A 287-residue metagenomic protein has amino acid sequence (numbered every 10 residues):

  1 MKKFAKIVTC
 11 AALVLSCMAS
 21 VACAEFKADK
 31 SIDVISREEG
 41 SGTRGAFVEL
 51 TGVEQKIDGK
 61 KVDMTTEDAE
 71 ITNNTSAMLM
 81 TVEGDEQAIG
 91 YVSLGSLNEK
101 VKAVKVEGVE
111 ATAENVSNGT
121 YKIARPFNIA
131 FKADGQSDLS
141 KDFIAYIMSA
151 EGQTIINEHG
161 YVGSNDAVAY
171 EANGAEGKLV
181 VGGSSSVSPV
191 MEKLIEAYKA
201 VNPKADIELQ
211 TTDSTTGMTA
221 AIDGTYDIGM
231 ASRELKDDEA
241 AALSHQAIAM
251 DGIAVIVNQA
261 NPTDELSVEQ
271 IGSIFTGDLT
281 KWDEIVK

Functional and structural regions predicted by a protein language model:
M1-E25: Sec-dependent N-terminal signal peptides of Gram-positive bacterial secreted proteins and lipoproteins
F4, C23-K287: Exported/periplasmic ABC-transporter solute-binding proteins
